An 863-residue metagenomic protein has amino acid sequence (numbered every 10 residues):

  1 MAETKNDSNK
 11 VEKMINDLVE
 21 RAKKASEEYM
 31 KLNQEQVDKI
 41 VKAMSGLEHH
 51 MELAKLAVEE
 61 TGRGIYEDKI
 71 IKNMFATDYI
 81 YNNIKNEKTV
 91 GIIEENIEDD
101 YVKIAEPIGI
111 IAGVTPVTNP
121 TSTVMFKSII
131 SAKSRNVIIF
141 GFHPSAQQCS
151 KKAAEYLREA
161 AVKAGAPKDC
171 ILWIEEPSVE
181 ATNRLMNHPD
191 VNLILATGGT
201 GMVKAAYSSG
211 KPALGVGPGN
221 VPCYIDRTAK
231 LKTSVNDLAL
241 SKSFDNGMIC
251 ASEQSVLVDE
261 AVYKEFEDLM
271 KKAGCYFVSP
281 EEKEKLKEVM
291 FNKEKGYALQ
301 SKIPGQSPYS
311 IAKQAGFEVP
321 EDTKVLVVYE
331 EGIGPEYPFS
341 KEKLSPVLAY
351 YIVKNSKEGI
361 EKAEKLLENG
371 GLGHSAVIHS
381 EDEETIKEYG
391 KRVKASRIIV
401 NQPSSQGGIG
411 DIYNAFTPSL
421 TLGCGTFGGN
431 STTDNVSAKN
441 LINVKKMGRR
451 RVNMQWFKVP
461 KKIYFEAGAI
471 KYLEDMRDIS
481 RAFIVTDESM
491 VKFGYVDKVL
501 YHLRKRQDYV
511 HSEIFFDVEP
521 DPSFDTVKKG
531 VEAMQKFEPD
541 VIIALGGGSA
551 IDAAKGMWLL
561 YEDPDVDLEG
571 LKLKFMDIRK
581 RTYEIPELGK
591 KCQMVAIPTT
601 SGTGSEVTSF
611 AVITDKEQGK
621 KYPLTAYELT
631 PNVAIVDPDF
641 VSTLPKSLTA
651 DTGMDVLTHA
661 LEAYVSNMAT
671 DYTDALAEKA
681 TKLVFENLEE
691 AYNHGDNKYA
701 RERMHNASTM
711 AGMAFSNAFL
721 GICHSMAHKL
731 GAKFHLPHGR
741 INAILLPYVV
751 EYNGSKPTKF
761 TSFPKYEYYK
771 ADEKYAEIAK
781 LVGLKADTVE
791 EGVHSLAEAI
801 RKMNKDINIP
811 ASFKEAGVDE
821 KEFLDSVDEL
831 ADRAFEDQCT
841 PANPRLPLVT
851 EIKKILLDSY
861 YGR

Functional and structural regions predicted by a protein language model:
A2-V102, I130, K272: N-terminal Rossmann-like NAD(P)+-binding subdomain of aldehyde/semialdehyde dehydrogenases
E3, M30, F317-N453: Conserved C-terminal structural/oligomerization subdomain of aldehyde/semialdehyde dehydrogenase
N9, M125, V203-G334: ALDH superfamily catalytic-core signature
I84, A153, D525-D639: Glycine/threonine-rich beta-strand-loop-alpha-helix active-site module that forms ligand/phosphate-binding
I92-T233: Rossmann-like NAD(P) dinucleotide-binding subdomain of oxidoreductase/dehydrogenase enzymes
K272, V607-A718: Carboxylate- and glycine-rich phosphate/diphosphate-binding segment that chelates Mg2+/Mn2+
M454-V541, F813: ATP/NTP phosphate-donor binding region
K733-E822, G862: Gly/Pro-rich interdomain helix-loop hinge
